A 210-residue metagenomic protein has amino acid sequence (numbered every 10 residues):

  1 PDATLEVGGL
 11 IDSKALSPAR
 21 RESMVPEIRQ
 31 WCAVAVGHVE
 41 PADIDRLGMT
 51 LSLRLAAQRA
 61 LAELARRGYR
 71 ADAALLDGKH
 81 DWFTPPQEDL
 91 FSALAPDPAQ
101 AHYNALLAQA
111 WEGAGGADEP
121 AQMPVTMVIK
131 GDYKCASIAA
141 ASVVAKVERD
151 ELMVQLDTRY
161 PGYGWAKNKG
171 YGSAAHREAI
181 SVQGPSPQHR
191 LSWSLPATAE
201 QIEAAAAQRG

Functional and structural regions predicted by a protein language model:
P1-G210: RNase H-like, Mg2+-dependent phosphodiesterase core, and more generally RNA phosphate-backbone-engaging helix-loop
